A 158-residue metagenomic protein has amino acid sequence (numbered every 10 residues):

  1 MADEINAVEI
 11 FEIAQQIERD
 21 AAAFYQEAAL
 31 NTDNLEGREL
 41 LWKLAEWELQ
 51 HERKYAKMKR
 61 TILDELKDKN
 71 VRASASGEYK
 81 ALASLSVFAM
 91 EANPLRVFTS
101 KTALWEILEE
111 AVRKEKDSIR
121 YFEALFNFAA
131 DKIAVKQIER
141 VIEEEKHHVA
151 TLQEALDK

Functional and structural regions predicted by a protein language model:
M1-K158: Non-heme di-metal
